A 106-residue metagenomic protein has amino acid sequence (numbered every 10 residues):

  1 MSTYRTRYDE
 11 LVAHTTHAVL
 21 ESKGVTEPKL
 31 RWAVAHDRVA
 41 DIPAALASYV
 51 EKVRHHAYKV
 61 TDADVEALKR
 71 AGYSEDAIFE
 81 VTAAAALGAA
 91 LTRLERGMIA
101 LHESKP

Functional and structural regions predicted by a protein language model:
M1-P106: Hydrophobic alpha-helical segments
